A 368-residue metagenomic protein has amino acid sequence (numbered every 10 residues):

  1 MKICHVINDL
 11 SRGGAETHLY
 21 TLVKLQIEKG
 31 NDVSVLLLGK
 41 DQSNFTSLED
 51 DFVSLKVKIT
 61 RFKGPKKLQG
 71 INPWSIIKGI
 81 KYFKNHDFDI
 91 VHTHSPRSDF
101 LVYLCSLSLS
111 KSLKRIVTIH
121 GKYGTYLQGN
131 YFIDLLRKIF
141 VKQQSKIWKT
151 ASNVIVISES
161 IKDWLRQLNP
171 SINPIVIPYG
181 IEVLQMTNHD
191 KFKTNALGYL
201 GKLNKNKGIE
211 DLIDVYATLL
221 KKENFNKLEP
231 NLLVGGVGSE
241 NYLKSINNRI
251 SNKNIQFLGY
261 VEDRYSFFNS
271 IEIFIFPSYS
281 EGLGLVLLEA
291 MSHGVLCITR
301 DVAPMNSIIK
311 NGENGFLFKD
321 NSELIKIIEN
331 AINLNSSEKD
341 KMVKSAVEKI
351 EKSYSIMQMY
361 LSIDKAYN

Functional and structural regions predicted by a protein language model:
H5-I71, I161-W164, V176, G238-E240: N-terminal strand-loop element at the rim of the active site of nucleotide-sugar-dependent glycosyltransferases
E16-K24, N195, Y199-K221, N241: A conserved mid-protein helix/loop that constitutes part of the nucleotide-sugar donor-binding site
V35-S43, I181, L200, P230-K244: Glycosyltransferase donor-sugar binding loop
S145-N173: A short, active-site helix/loop in glycosyltransferases that binds the activated sugar's phosphate group
K244-G259: Nucleotide-activated donor-binding/catalytic signature segment of Leloir-type glycosyltransferases, i.e., the conserved
Y260, Y279: Aromatic "clamp/platform" in nucleotide-sugar-dependent glycosyltransferases that forms part of the donor/acceptor
L296-T299: Short hydrophobic beta-strand element within catalytic cores of glycosyltransferases and related nucleotide-activated
N311-G312, F316-S322, N330-S336: Conserved acidic donor-binding segment of nucleotide-sugar-dependent glycosyltransferases
